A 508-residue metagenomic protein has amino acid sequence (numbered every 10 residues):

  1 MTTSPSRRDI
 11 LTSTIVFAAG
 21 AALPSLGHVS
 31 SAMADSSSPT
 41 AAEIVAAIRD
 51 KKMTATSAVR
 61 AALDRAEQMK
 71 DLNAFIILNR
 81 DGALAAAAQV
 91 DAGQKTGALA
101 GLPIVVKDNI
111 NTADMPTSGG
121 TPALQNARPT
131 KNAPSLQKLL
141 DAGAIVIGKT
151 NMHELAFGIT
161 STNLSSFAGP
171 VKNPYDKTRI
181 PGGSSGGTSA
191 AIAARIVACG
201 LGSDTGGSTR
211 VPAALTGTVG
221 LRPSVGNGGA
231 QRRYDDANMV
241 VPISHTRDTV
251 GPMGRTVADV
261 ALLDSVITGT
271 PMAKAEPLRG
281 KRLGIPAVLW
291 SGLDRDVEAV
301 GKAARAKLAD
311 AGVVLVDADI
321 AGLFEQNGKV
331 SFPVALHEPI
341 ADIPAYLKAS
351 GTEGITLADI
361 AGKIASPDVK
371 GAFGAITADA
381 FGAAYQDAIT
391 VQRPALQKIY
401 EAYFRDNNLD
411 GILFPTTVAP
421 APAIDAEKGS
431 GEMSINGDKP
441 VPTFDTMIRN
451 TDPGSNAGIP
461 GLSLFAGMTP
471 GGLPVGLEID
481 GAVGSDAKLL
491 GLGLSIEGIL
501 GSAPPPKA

Functional and structural regions predicted by a protein language model:
M1-G93, L262, V266-T446, N456 (+1 more regions): Amidase signature
D35-G206, A306, A311, F404-D406 (+1 more regions): Gly/Ser-rich catalytic/binding loops embedded in alpha/beta enzyme cores
Q68, D141, I145, A194-A287 (+3 more regions): Structural helix-boundary/capping segments
D108-N109, K149-M152, L201-T205, P286-V288 (+3 more regions): Active-site-proximal beta-strand/loop segments in catalytic clefts of secreted hydrolases
T117, F157-S161, R210-L215, R232-Y234 (+5 more regions): Short acidic, glycine/serine/threonine-rich loops at helix termini
G120-T121, V171-K172, S184, V240-T249 (+3 more regions): Flexible glycine/proline-enriched surface loops and loop-helix/loop-strand junctions
E154-A156, G207-R210, T249-V250, S291-L293 (+4 more regions): Flexible loop/turn segments at secondary-structure boundaries
N163-F167, T216-G220, P333-L336, S430-E432 (+1 more regions): Short, hinge-like loop/turn segments at secondary-structure boundaries
